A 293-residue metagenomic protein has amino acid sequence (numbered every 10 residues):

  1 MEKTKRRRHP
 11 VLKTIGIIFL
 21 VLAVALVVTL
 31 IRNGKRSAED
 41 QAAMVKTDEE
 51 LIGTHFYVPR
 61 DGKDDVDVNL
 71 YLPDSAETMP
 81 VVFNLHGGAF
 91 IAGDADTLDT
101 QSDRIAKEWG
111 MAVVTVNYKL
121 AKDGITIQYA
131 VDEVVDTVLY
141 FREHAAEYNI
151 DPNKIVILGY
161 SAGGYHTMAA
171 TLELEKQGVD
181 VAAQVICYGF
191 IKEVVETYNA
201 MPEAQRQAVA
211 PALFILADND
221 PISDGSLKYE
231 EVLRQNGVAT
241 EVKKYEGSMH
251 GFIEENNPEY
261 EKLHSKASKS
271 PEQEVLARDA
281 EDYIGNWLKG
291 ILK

Functional and structural regions predicted by a protein language model:
K3-V21: N-terminal Sec-pathway targeting helices
R36-A76: N-terminal cap/lid segment of alpha/beta-hydrolase-fold proteins
T78-A89: Short beta-strand element of the alpha/beta-hydrolase
D94-A95, Q101-S102, V114-P152, V275: Catalytic nucleophile-loop/oxyanion-hole region of alpha/beta-hydrolase and closely related hydrolase-like folds
D136-Y198: Primarily recognizes the serine-hydrolase "nucleophile elbow" in alpha/beta-hydrolase and SGNH/GDSL folds
A208, F214-L216: Short beta-strand/loop motif that positions the catalytic acidic residue of the alpha/beta-hydrolase fold
P221-L227: Conserved alpha/beta-hydrolase "acid-adjacent" motif
A239-K293: C-terminal catalytic histidine-bearing segment of alpha/beta-hydrolase fold enzymes
